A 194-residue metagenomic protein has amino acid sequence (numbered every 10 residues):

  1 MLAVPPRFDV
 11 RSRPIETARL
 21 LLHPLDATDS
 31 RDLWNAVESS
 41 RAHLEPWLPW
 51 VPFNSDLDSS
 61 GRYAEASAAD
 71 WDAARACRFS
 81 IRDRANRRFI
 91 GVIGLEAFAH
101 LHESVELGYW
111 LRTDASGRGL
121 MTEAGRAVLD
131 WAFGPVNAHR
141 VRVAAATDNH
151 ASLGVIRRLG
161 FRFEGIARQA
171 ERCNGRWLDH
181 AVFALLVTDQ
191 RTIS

Functional and structural regions predicted by a protein language model:
M1-D32, A36-H43, R78-S194: Acyl-donor (CoA/ACP) binding surface of acyl/acetyltransferases
E45-A66: Conserved GNAT-fold acetyl-CoA-binding loop/helix
W47, V51, A74-R78, H139: Short, polar/charged, Gly/Pro-enriched helix-capping and turn/loop motifs at alpha-helix termini and inter-helix linkers
W47-W50, W71, W110, W177: Tryptophan-centered motif/residue detector
S55-D56, W71, Q190: A short hydrophobic/aromatic micro-motif that marks alpha-helical segments and, especially, helix-coil
A66-S67, W131: A generic secondary-structure signal
A69-A74, F161: Short loop/turn motifs at secondary-structure junctions and domain boundaries
